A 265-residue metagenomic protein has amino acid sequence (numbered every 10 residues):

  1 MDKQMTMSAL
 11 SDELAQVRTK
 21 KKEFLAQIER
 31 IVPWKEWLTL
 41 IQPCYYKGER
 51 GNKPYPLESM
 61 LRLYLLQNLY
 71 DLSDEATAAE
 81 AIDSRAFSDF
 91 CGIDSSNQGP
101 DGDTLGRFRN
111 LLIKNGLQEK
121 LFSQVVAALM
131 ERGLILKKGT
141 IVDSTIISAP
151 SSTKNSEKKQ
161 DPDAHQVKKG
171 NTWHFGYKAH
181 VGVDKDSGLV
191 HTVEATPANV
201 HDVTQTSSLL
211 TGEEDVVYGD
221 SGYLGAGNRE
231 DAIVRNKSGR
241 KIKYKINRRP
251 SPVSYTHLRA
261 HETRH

Functional and structural regions predicted by a protein language model:
M1-K35, Q42-P43: Charged, often Cys/His-bearing segments associated with DNA-binding zinc-finger transcription factors
D2, S8-A9, L57, L66 (+4 more regions): Polybasic low-complexity intrinsically disordered regions
L25-T39, C44-N52, L57-E75: A positively charged, amphipathic N-terminal helix/segment that binds anionic biomolecules
L38, V142, I146, R259: Short amphipathic alpha-helical "interface-anchor" segments enriched in bulky aromatics
Q42-Y45, D89-D94: Short amphipathic helix-turn modules centered on a small-residue break
Y46, A86-F87, D215: Residue-level marker of structural boundaries
P252-S254: Acidic, proline/serine/threonine- and glycine-rich low-complexity intrinsically disordered segments
T256-H265: Conserved small/polar residues in nucleotide/adenosyl-binding loops
